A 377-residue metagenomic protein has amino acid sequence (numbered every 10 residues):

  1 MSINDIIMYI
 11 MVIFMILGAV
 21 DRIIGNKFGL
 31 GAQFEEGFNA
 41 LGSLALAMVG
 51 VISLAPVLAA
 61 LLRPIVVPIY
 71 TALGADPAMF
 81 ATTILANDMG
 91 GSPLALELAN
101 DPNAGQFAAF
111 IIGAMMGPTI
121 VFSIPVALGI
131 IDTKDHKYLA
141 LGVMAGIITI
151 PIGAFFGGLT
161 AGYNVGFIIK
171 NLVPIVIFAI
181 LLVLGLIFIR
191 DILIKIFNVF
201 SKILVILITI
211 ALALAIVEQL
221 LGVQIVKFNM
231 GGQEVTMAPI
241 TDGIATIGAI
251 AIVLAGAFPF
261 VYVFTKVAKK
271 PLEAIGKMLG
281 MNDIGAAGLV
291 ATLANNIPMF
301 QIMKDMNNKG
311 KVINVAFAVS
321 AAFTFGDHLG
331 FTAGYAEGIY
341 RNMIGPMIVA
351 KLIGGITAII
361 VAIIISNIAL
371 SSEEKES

Functional and structural regions predicted by a protein language model:
M1-G50, A108-G113, V121-G256, A333 (+1 more regions): Signature of multi-pass transmembrane helix bundles
F28, A32, I52, P56 (+5 more regions): Short helix-terminus and kink motifs of transmembrane alpha helices, predominantly at the cytoplasmic interface
A32-A40, V67-T71, K270-M281: Short amphipathic alpha-helical coupling elements at transmembrane boundaries
L46-S53, M79-L85: Interfacial helix-start motif at the membrane-water boundary
L54-L61, L94-P102, L159-T160, L220-V223: Transmembrane alpha-helix boundary signature
L58-D76, V226-G231: Interfacial/capping segments of alpha-helical transmembrane domains
L73-T149, N282-I339: Alpha-helical membrane segments and immediately flanking helix-loop junctions that form or couple to the substrate/ion
K227-I284, G288-I297: Long, well-ordered mid-to-C-terminal structural blocks that present hydrophobic/aromatic surfaces
